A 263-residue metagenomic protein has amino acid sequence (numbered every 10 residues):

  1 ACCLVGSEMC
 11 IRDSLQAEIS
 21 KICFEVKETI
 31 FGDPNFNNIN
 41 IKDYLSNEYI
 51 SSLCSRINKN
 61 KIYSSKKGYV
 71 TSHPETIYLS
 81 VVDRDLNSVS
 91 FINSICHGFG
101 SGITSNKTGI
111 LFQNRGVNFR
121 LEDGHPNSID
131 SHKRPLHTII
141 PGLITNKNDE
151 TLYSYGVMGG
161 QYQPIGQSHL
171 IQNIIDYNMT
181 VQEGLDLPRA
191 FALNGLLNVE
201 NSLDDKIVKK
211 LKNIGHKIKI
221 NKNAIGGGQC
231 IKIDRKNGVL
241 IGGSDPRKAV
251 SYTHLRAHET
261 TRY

Functional and structural regions predicted by a protein language model:
A1-G6, I11, H254-Y263: Single conserved hydrophobic/aromatic residue that forms the stacking wall/gate of nucleotide- or nucleobase-binding
S7-E8, R12-I95, K107-T108, R115 (+1 more regions): Internal maturation/activation junctions in enzymes
G68-S72, D130-L136, K219-N223: Short Gly/Pro-enriched turn/cap motifs at secondary-structure boundaries
P74-L79, S88, H137-G142, G227-G228: Short glycine-rich loop/turn motifs
N87-Y153, Y177, V181: Active-site rim segments in enzyme catalytic domains, especially the processed small/beta chain of N-terminal
V157-M179: Alpha-helical support elements that line or immediately flank enzyme active sites and cofactor-binding pockets
Q167, D176-Y177, V181-H216, N221-N223: Extended C-terminal subregions enriched in glycine
